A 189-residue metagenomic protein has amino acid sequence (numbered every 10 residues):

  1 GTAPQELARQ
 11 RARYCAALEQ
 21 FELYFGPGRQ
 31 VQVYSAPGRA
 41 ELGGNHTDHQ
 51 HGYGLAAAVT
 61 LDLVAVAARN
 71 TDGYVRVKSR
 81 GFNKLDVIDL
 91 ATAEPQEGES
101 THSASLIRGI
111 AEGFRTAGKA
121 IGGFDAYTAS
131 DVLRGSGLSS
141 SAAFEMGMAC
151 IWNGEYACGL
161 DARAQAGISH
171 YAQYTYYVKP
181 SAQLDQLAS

Functional and structural regions predicted by a protein language model:
G1-A142, M146-A162, I168, A172-Y177 (+2 more regions): ATP-binding N-lobe of GHMP and related small-molecule kinases
